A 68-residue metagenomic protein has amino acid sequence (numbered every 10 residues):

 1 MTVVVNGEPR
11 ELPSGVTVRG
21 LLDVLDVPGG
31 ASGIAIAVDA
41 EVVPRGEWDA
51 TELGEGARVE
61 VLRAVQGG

Functional and structural regions predicted by a protein language model:
M1-G67: Ubiquitin-like/PB1-type beta-grasp interaction modules and other compact soluble beta-rich domains
